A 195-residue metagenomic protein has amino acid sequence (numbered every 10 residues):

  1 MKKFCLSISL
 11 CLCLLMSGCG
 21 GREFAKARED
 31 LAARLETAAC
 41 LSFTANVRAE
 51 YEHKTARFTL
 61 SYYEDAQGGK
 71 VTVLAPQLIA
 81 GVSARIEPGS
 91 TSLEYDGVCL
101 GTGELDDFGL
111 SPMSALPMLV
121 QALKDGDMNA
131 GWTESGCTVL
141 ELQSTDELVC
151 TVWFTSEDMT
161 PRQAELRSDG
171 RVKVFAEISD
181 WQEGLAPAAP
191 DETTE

Functional and structural regions predicted by a protein language model:
M1-S17: Sec-dependent bacterial lipoprotein signal peptides
C13-D65, L185-E195: N-terminal leader/targeting segments and the immediate start of mature chains
A33-T37, G81-R85, N129-G131, T151-E157: Short linear motifs in intrinsically disordered
E36, V47, L93-L148: Flexible, processing/modification-adjacent segments and terminal tails in exported/periplasmic/extracellular proteins
L41-V47, K54-V73, V82-A84, T91 (+3 more regions): One face of beta-strands
R48-E52, P76-L78, V98, E147 (+1 more regions): Hydrophobic lipid-interacting interfaces of membrane-associated proteins
Y63-M118, V172-V174: An acidic-aromatic
A130-E195: Gly/Pro-enriched, hydrophobic low-complexity segments that function as extracytoplasmic propeptides/linkers
